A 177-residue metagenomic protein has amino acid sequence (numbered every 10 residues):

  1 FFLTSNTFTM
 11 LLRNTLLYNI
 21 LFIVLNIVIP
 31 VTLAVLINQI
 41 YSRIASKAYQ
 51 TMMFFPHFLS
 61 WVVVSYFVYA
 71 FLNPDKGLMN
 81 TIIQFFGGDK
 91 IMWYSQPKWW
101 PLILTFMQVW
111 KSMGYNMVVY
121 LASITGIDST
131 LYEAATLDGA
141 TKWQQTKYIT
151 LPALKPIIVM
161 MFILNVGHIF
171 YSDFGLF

Functional and structural regions predicted by a protein language model:
F1-F177: A structural signal for multi-pass alpha-helical bundles of membrane permease subunits that mediate small-molecule
